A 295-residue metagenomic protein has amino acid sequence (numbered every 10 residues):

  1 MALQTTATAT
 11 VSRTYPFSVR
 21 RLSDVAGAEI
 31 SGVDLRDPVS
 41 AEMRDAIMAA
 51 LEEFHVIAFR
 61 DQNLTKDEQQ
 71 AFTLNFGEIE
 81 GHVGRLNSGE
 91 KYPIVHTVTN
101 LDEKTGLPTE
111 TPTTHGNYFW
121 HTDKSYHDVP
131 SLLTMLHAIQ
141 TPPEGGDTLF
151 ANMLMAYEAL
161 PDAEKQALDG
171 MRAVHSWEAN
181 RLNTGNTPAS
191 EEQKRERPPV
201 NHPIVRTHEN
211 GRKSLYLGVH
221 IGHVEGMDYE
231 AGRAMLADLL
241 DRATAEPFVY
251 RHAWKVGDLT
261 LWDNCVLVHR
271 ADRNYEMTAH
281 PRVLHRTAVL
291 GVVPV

Functional and structural regions predicted by a protein language model:
A2-L261, C265-V295: Fe(II)/2-oxoglutarate oxygenase catalytic core
